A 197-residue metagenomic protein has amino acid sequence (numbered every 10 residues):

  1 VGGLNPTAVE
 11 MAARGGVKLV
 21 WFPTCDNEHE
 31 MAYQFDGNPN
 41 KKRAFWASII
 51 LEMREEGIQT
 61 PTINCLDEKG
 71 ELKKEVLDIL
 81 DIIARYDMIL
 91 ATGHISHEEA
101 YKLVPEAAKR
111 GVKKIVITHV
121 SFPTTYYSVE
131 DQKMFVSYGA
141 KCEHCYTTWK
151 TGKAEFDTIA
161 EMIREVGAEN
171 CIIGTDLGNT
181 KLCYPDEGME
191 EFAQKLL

Functional and structural regions predicted by a protein language model:
V1, C25-D26, I95, V120-F122 (+1 more regions): Active-site metal-binding loops of divalent metal-dependent hydrolases
G2-Y33: A generic, well-ordered mixed alpha/beta core segment in the N-terminal half of proteins
P6-G16, D36-V116, T124-A140, A154-I173 (+1 more regions): Histidine/acidic residue-rich metal-binding segments in metalloenzymes
V20, T24, L90, C142 (+1 more regions): Divalent metal-coordination and catalytic microenvironments
N27, T147-W149, G178: Short, glycine-/Ser/Thr-/acidic-enriched flexible segments
E30, T151, K181: Glycine/Thr-rich phosphate-binding loops of Rossmann-like dinucleotide-binding domains
G139-T151: His/Asp/Glu-enriched short active-site or ligand-binding loop at hydrolase and phosphoryl-transfer sites
C145, A168-P185: Short acidic/histidine-rich active-site segments
